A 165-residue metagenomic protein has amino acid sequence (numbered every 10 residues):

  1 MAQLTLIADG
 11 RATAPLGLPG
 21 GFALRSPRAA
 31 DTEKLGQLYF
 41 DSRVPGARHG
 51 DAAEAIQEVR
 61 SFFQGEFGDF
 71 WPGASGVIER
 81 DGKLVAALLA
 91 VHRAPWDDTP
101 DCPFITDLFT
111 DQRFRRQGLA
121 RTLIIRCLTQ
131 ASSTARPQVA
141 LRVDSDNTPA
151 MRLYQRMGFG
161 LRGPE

Functional and structural regions predicted by a protein language model:
M1, Q117, R121, S145-G163: Conserved active-site alpha-helix within GNAT-family acetyltransferase domains
M1-G21: Acyl-donor-binding surface of acyltransferase catalytic domains
A23-Q37, R48: A short beta-loop-alpha structural element at the N-terminal edge of CoA-dependent acyl/N-acetyltransferase catalytic
Q37-A53, E66: Helix-loop element at the rim of GNAT/NAT acetyltransferase active sites that forms part of the acceptor-substrate
A52-V85: Active-site rim helix/loop that mediates acceptor-substrate recognition in acyltransferases
S75-V77, K83-H92, F104, F109: Conserved beta-strand in the GNAT
F104, D111, T122-Q138, G160: Conserved acyl-CoA
Q112, Q138-M151: Conserved beta-strand-loop-alpha-helix junction that forms the acyl-donor binding cleft
